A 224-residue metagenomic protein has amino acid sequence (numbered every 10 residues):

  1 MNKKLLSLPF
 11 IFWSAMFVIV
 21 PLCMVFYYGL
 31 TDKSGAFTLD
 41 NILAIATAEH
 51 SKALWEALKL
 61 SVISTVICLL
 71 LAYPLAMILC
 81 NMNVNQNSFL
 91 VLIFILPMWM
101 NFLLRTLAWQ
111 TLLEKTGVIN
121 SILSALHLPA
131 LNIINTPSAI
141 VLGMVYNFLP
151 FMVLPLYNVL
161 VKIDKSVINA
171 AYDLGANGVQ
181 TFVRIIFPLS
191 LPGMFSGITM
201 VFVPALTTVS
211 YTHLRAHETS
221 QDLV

Functional and structural regions predicted by a protein language model:
M1, W55, N85-S88, P137-A139 (+1 more regions): Amphipathic cytosolic juxtamembrane alpha-helices at the membrane-cytosol interface of multi-pass membrane transporters
M1-M24, S88: N-terminal signal-anchor/first transmembrane alpha helix
K3-S7, L75-L112, I168-N169, F182 (+1 more regions): Cytoplasmic-entry segments and transmembrane alpha-helices of multi-pass inner-membrane transporters
P9-V18, L92, L96, Y146 (+2 more regions): Transmembrane alpha-helices
I19-Y27, L70-P74, L103-L107, T116 (+4 more regions): Membrane-embedded alpha-helices of multi-pass transport/permease systems
L39, T106-V145, V179, R215: Membrane-interfacial helix termini and adjacent extracytoplasmic/periplasmic loops of multi-pass transporters
A48-N81: Transmembrane alpha-helix signature in integral membrane proteins
T212-T219: Conserved small/polar residues in nucleotide/adenosyl-binding loops
